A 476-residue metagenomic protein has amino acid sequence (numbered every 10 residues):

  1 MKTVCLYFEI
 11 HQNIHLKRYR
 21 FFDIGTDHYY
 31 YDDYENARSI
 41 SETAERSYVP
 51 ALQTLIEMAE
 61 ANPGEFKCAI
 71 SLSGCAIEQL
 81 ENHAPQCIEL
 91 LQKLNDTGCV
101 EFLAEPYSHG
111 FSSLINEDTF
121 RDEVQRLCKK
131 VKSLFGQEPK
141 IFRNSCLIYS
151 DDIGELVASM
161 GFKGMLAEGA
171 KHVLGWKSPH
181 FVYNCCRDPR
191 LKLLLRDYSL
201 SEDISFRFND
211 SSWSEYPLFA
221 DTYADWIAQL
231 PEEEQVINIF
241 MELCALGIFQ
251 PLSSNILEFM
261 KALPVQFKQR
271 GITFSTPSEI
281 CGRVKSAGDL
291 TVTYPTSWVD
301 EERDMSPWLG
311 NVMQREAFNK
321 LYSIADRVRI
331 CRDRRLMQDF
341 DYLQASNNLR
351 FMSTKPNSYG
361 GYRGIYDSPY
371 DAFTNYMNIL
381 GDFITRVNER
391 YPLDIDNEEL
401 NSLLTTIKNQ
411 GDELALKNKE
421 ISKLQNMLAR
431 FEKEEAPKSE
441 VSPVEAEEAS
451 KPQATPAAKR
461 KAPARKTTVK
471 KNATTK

Functional and structural regions predicted by a protein language model:
K2-R46, F181-V182, R187-L191, D210-S211 (+1 more regions): Active-site and substrate-binding clefts of carbohydrate-active enzymes
T3-F8, I14-N116, K140-R143, K163-E168 (+1 more regions): Short, well-structured secondary-structure segments
L52-I56, I88-Q92, R121-C128, G154 (+3 more regions): Generic structural signal for well-ordered alpha-helices, preferentially at hydrophobic/aromatic core positions
Q53-T54, N82-N95, L174-C186, D221-W226: Alpha-helical scaffolding within the catalytic cores of extracellular/periplasmic polymer-degrading hydrolases
G110-S133, L195-P231, Q250-I256, Y294 (+2 more regions): Alpha-helical scaffold elements lining the catalytic groove of polysaccharide deacetylases
S113-I115, V173-F181, D203-I204, S286: Short, charged, surface-exposed secondary-structure boundary motifs
Q125-H180, L246-L263: Catalytic domains of cell-wall/extracellular-matrix polysaccharide-remodeling enzymes, centered on de-N-acetylation
K433-K476: Intrinsically disordered, polybasic Lys/Arg-rich low-complexity tracts
